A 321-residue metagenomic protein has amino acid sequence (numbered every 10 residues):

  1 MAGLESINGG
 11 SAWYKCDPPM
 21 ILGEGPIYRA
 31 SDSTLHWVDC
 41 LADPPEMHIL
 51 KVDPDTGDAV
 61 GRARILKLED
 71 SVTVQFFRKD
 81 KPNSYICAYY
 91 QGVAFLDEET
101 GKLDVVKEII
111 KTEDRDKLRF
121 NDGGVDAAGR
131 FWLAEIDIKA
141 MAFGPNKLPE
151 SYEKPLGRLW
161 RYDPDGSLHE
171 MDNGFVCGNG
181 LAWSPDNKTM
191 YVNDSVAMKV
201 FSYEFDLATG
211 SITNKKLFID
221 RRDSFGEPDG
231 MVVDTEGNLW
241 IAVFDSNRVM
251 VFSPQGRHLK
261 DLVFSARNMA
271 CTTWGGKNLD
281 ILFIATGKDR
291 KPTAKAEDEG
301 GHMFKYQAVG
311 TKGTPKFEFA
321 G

Functional and structural regions predicted by a protein language model:
A2-M20, D55-K67, K107-I109, K215-K216 (+2 more regions): A short helix->beta-strand "capping" segment at the edge of beta-propeller domains
P18-D32, L68-Y85, T112-R130, D137 (+4 more regions): Beta-rich, blade/repeat-based domains predominating in secreted/periplasmic proteins but also intracellular
R29-A30, L35-L41, Y85-Y90, F131-I136 (+4 more regions): Conserved beta-strand positions in repeat-built beta-propeller and related beta-rich domains
E46-H48, G92, E150, G157-W160 (+3 more regions): A short loop-to-beta-strand structural motif that recurs across blades of beta-propeller domains
L50-F95, D104-E113, L118-R119: Blade-loop segments of beta-propeller domains
K51-G57, L96-G101, Y203-S211, Q307-T314: Short loop/turn segments immediately following beta-strands, especially the blade-tip and inter-blade linker loops
L133-K154, G287-E299: Short, conserved, GDST-rich strand-edge loop motifs in beta-rich repeat architectures
M198-K199, Y203, N214-K215, I219-L259: Loop/turn-rich, solvent-exposed surfaces of beta-rich toroidal or solenoidal domains
